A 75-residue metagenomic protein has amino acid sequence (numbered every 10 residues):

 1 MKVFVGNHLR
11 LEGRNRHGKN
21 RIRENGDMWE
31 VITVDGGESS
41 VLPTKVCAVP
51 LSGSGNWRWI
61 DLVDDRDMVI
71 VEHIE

Functional and structural regions predicted by a protein language model:
M1-I22: Short coil-to-beta transition motif at edge beta-strands of beta-rich domains
M1-K2, V31-I32, S39, I60-L62: Short, exposed beta-strand/loop patches in secreted or surface proteins that constitute
V3, L9-L11, W29-V34, V46-A48 (+1 more regions): Hydrophobic beta-strand residues in large extracellular and virion-surface proteins
N15, R23, S39, P50-S52: Acidic surface patches and DE-rich sequence motifs
G18, M28, S40, D64-D67: Compositionally biased, low-complexity segments enriched in small residues
N20-G36: Short beta-strand-centered aromatic/proline hotspots
P43-E75: Intrinsically disordered, low-complexity, charged/polar segments
